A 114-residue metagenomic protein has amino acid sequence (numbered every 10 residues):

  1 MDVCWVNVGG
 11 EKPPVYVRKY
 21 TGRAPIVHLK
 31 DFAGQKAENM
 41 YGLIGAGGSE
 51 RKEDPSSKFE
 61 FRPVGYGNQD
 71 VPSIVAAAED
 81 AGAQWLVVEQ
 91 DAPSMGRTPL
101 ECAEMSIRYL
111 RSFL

Functional and structural regions predicted by a protein language model:
M1-R62: Acidic/histidine-rich catalytic cores of soluble enzymes
K12-Y16, Q69, C102-S106: Charged helix-capping and loop-helix junction motifs
K19, R23, A77-A81, Y109-F113: Alpha-helical structural signal in soluble globular domains
A24-I26, Q84-V87: Structural preference for beta-strand elements that scaffold enzyme active sites
F32-G34, Q69, P93: Short Gly/Pro-enriched loop/turn and capping motifs at secondary-structure junctions
Y66-E79: A short, acidic, amphipathic alpha-helical segment used as a generic capping/interface helix at domain edges
V87-G96: A short, acidic, flexible beta-alpha connecting loop/helix-capping segment that sits on the rim of active
G96-L114: C-terminal helical cap(s) of enzyme catalytic domains, especially alpha/beta-barrels
